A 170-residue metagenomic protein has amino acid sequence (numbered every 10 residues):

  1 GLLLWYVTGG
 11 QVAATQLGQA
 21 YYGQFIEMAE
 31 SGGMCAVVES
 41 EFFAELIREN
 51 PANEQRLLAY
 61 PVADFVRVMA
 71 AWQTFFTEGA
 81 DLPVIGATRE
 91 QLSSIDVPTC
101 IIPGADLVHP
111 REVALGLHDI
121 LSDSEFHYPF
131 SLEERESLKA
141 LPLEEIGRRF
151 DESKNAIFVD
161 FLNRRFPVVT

Functional and structural regions predicted by a protein language model:
G1-S31: Flexible "cap/lid" loop of the alpha/beta hydrolase fold
G23-A29, G33, V37-R56, F75-D81: Helix-loop "lid/cap" segments that line or gate small-molecule binding pockets
Q55-T88: Hydrophobic, aromatic-rich cap/lid helix
S94-I95, I101-P103: Short beta-strand/loop motif that positions the catalytic acidic residue of the alpha/beta-hydrolase fold
G104-L107, S131-E133: Acidic beta-to-alpha connecting loop that harbors the catalytic carboxylate
L107-A114: Conserved alpha/beta-hydrolase "acid-adjacent" motif
S122-T170: Catalytic active-site module of serine/aspartate enzymes centered on a nucleophile-bearing elbow/loop
